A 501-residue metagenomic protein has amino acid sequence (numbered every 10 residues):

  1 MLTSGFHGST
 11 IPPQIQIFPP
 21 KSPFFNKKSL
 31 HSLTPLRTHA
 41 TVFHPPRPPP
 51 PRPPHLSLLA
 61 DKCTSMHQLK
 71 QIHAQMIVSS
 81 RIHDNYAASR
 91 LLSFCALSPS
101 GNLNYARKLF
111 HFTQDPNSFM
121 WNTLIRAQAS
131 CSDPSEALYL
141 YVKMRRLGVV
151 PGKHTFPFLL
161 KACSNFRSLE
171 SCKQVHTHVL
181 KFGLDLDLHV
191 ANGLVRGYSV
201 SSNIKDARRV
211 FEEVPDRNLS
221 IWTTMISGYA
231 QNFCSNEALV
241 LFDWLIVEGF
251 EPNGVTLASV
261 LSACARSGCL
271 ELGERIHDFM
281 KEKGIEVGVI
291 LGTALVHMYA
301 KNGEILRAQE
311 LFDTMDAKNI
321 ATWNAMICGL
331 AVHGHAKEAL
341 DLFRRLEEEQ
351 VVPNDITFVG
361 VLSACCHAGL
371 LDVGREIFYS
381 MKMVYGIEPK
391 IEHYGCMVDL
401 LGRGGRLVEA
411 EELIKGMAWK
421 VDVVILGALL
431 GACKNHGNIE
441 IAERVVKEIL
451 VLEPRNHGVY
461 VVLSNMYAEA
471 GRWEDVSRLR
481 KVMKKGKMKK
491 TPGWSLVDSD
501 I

Functional and structural regions predicted by a protein language model:
M1-N218, S227-I501: Terminal (and in a subset, N-terminal) low-complexity or junction segments at the ends of helical repeat RNA-binding
